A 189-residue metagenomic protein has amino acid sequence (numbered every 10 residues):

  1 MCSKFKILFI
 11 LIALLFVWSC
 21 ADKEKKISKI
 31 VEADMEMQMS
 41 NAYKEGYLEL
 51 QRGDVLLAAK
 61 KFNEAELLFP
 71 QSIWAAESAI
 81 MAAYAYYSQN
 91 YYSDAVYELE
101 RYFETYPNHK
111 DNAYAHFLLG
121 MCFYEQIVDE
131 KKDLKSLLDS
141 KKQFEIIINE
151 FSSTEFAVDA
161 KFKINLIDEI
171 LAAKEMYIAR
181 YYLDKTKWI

Functional and structural regions predicted by a protein language model:
M1-L8: Bacterial N-terminal signal peptides that target proteins for export
C2, W18-I189: Acidic, polar-rich low-complexity tracts and alpha-helical solenoid repeat scaffolds
F9-V17: Bacterial N-terminal signal peptides
